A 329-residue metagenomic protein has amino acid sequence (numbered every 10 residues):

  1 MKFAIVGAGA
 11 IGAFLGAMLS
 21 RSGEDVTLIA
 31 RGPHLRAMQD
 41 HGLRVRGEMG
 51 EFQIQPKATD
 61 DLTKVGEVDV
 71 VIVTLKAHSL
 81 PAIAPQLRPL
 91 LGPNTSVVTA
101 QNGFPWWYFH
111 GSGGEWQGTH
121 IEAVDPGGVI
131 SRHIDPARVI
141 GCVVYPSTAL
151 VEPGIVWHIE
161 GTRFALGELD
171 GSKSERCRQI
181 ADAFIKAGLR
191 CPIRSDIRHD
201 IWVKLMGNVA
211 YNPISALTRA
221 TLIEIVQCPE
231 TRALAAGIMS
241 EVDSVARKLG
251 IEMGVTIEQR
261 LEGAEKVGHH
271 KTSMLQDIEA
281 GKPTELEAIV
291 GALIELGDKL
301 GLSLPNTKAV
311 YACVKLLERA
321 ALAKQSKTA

Functional and structural regions predicted by a protein language model:
M1-G47: NAD(P)+-binding Rossmann beta1-loop-alpha1 motif at the extreme N-terminus of oxidoreductases
L28-A30, L166, I294: Short internal beta-strands
A37, L90, S131-K204, T218-G254: Internal alpha-helical scaffold of NAD(P)-dependent oxidoreductase catalytic cores
F52-V151: Rossmann-like NAD(P)(H) cofactor-binding subdomain of soluble oxidoreductases
A58, L91, P105-Q117, V156-E168 (+2 more regions): Helix-loop-beta segment of a Rossmann-like dinucleotide-binding subdomain
E224, R232-A329: NAD(P)-dependent Rossmann-like dehydrogenase/reductase catalytic/cofactor-binding core
